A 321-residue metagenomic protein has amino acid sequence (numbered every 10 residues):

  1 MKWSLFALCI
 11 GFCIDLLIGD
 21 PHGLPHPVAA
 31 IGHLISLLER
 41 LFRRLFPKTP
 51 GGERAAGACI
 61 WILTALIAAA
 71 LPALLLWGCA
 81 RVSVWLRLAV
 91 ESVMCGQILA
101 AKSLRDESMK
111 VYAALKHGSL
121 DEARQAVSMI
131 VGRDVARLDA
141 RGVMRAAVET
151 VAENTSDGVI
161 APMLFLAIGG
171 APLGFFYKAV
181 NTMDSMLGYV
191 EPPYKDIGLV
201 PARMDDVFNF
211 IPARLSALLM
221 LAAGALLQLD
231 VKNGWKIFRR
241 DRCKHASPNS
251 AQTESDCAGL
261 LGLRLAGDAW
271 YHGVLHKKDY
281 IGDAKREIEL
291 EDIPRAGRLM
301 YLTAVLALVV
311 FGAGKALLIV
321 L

Functional and structural regions predicted by a protein language model:
M1-F176, V180, G188-L321: Hydrophobic alpha-helical transmembrane segments
S185: Glycine-rich phosphate/dinucleotide-binding loop and adjoining beta-alpha-beta core of small-molecule
